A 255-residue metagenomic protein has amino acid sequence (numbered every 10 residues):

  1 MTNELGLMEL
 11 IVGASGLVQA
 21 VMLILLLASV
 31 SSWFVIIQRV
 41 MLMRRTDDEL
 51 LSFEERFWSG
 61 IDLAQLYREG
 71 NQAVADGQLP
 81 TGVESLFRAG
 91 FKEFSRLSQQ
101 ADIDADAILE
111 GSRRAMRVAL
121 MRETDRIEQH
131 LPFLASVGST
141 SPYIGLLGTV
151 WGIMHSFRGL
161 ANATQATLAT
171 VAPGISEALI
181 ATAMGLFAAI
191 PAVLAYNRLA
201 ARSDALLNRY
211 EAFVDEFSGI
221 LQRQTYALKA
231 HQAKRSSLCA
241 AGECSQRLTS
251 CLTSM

Functional and structural regions predicted by a protein language model:
M1-E55: Hydrophobic membrane-targeting segments
V12, G16, M22, Q129-P132 (+3 more regions): Internal alpha-helical transmembrane segments of multi-pass membrane proteins, especially GPCRs
L23-L26, V137-Y143, V150: Hydrophobic residues within alpha-helical transmembrane segments of multi-pass solute transporters/permease subunits
L26-T46, L146, I153, A188-S203: Alpha-helical transmembrane segments
D48-I144, H155-T167, L194-M255: Predominantly long cytosolic amphipathic alpha-helical stalk/bundle segments
T164, T170-A178: Hydrophobic alpha-helical transmembrane segments and adjacent short intramembrane/lumenal linkers of inner/organellar
A178-A192: Hydrophobic alpha-helical transmembrane segments of polytopic membrane proteins
